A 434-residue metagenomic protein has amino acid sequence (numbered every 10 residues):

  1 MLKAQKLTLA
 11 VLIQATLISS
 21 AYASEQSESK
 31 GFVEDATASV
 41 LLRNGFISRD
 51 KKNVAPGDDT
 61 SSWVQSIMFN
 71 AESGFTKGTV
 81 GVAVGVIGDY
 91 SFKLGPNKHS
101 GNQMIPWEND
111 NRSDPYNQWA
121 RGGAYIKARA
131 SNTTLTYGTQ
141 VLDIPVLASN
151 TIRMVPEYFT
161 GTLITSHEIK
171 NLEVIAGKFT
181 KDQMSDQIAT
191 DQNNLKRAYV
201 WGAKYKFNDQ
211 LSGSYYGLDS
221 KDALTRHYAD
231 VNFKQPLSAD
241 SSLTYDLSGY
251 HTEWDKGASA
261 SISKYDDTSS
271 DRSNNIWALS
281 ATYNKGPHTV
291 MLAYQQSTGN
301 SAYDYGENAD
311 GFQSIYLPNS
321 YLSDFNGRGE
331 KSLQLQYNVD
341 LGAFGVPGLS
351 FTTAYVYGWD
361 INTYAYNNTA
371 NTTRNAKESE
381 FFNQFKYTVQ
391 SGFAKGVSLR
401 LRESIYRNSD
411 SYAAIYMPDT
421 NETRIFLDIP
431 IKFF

Functional and structural regions predicted by a protein language model:
L2, L12-T139, V339, Q384-Q390 (+1 more regions): Beta-barrel outer-membrane channel/assembly domains of diderm bacteria
E34, S61-I67, Q118-G122, P156-T160 (+6 more regions): Residues that define the transmembrane beta-barrel architecture of outer-membrane proteins
V40, I67-S73, A124-A128, T162-S166 (+7 more regions): Residues on the lipid-exposed face of transmembrane beta-strands in outer-membrane beta-barrel proteins
N44-F46, L135-S149, V174-K181, W201-A203 (+5 more regions): Transmembrane beta-strand segments that form the barrel wall of outer-membrane beta-barrel proteins
K51-P56, G95-S100, V146-M154, S185-N193 (+5 more regions): Outer-membrane beta-barrel translocator domains and adjoining extracellular loop/strand segments of Gram-negative
G78-V82, N132-T136, N171-I175, Q183 (+7 more regions): Repeated loop/turn-to-beta-strand initiation elements of outer-membrane beta-barrel proteins
F92, I175-Q192, D219, S238-D324 (+2 more regions): Outer-membrane beta-barrel translocator/channel fold
G299-A376, E380-N383: C-terminal structural cap/anchor segments
